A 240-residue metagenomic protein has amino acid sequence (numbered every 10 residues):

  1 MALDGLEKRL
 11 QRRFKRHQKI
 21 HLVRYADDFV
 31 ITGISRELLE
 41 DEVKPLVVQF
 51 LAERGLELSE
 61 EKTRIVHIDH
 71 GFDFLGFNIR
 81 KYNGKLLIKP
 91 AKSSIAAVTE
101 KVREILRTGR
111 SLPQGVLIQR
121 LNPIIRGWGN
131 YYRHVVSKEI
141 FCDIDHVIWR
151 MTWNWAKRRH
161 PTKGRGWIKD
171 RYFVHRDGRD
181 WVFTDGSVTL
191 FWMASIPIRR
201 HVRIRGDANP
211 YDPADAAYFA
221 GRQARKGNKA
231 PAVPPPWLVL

Functional and structural regions predicted by a protein language model:
M1-V239: Non-catalytic terminal/accessory segments
